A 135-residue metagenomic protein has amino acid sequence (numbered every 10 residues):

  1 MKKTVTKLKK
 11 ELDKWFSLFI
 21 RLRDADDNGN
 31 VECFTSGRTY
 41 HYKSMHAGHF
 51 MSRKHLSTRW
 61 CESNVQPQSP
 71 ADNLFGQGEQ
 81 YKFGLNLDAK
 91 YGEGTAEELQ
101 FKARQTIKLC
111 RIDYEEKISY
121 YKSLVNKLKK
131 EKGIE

Functional and structural regions predicted by a protein language model:
M1-V31, I107-I112: Short, charged surface segments at domain edges that flank catalytic/cofactor-binding sites
T4, L8, S57, F75: Conserved aromatic-histidine-acidic binding/catalytic patches
E32-V65: Histidine-centered nuclease catalytic patch
H41, V65-G92: Short Cys/His-centered divalent metal-binding micro-motifs
E97-E135: Short flanking/linker segments adjacent to small metal-binding domains or redox-active Cys/His motifs
